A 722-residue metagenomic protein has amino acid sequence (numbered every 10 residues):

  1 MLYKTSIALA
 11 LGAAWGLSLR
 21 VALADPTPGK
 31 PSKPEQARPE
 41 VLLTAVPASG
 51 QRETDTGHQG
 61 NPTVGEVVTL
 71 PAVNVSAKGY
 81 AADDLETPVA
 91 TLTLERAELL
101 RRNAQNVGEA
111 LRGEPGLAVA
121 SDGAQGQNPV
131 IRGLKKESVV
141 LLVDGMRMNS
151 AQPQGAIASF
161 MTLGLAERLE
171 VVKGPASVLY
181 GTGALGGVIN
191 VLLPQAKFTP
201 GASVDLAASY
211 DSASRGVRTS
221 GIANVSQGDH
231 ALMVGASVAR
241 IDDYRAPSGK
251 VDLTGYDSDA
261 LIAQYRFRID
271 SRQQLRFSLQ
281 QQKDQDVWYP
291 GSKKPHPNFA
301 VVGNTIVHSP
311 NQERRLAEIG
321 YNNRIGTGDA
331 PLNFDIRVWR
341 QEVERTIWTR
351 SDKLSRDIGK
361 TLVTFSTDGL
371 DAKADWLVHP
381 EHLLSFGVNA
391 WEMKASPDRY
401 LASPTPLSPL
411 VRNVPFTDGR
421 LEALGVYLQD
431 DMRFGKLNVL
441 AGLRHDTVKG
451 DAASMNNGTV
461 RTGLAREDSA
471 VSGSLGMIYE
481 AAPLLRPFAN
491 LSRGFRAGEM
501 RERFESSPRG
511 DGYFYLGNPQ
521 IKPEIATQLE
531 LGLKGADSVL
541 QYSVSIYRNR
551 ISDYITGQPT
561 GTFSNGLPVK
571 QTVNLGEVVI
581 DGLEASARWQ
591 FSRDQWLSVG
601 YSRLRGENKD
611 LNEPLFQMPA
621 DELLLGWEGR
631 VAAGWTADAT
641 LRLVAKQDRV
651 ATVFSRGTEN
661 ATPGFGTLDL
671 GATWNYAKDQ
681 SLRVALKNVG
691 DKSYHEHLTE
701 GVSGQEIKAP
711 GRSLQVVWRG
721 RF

Functional and structural regions predicted by a protein language model:
G50, G57-H58, P380, R433-V439 (+4 more regions): Gram-negative outer-membrane beta-barrel transporters
M146-K173: Short acidic/polar hinge/loop motifs at secondary-structure boundaries that mediate gating or recognition
A208, V225, A231-V234, A330-S351 (+6 more regions): Membrane-embedded beta-barrel scaffold of Gram-negative outer-membrane proteins
S212-R240, K250-Y289, S309-I325, V378-L384 (+1 more regions): Transmembrane beta-barrel wall of Gram-negative outer-membrane proteins
P247-S248, Y256, R272-P331, E342-F365 (+2 more regions): Flexible loop and strand-edge segments within Gram-negative outer membrane beta-barrel domains
D270, E381-L383, N389, T417-I551 (+5 more regions): Structural signature of Gram-negative outer-membrane beta-barrels, strongest in the C-terminal barrel of TonB-dependent
G359-A374, L421-V426, L516-K522, Q528 (+5 more regions): Outer membrane beta-barrel strand-and-loop segments of large Gram-negative receptors, especially TonB-dependent
F495, R550-S552, L643-A651, T673-F722: C-terminal beta-signal and adjacent terminal beta-strands/loops of Gram-negative outer-membrane beta-barrel proteins
